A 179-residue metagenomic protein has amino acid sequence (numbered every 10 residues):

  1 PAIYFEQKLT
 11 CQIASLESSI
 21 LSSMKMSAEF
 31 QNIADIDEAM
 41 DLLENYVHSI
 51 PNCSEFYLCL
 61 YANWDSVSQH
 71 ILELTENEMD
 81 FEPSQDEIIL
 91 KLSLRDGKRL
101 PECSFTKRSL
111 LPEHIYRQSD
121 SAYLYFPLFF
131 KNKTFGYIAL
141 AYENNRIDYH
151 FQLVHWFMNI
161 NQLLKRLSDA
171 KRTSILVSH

Functional and structural regions predicted by a protein language model:
P1, N144-S178: Amphipathic alpha-helical "output/dimerization" segments
P1-D37, R166, R172-H179: Signal-transmission linkers at sensory-effector interfaces
E29-F81: Helix-loop-beta substructure at the N-terminus of cytosolic sensory domains that couple signal/ligand detection
N32-M40, S121, Y149, L153: The cytosolic transmitter module of two-component sensor histidine kinases
D65-Q118: Allosteric regulatory "coupling" segments in signal-transduction proteins
E113-H114, D120-F129: A short, aliphatic-rich beta-strand micro-motif
F130-I147, M158: Short beta-strand-to-loop transition segments that serve as allosteric relay/switch motifs in sensory/regulatory domains
